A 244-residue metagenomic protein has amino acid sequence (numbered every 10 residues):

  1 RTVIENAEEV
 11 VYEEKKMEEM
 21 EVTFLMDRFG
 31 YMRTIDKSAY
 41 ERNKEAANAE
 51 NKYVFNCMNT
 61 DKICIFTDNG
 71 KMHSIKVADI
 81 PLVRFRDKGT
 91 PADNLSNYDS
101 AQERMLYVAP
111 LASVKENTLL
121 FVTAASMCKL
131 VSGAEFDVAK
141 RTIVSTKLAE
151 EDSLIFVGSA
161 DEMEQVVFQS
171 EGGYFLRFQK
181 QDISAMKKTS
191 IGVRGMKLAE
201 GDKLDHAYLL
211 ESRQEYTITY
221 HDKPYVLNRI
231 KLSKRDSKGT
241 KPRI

Functional and structural regions predicted by a protein language model:
R1-I244: C-terminal interaction appendages of subunits in large macromolecular complexes
